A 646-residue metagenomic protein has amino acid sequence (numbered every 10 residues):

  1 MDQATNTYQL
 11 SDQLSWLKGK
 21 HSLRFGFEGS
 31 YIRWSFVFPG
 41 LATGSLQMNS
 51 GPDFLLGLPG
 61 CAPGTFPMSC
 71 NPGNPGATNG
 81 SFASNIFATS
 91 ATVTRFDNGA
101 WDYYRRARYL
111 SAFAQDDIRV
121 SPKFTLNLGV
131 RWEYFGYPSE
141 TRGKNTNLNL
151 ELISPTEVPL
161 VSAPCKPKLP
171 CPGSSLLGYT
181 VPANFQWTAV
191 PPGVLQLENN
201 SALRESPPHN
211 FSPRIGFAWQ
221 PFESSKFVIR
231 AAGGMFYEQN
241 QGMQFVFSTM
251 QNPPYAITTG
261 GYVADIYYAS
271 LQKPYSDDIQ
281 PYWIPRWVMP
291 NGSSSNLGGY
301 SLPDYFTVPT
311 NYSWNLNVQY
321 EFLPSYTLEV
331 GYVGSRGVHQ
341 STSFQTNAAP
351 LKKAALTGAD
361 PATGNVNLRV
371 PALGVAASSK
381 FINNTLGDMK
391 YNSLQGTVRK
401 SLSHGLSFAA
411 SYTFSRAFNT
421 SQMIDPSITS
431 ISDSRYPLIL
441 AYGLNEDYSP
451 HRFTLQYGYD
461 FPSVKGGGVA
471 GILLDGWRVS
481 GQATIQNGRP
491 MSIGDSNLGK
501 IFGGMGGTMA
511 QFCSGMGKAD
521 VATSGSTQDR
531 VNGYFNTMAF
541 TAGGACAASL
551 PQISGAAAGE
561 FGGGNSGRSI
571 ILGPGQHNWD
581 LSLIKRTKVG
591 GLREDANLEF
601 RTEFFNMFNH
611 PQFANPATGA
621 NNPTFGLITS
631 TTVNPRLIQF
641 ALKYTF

Functional and structural regions predicted by a protein language model:
M1-Q115: Replace "related TpsB outer-membrane translocases also match" with "some related outer-membrane beta-barrels such as
T5-N6, A107-L150, P155-Y255, R452: Structural signature of Gram-negative outer-membrane beta-barrels, strongest in the C-terminal barrel of TonB-dependent
D12, H21-L23, F124, I215 (+1 more regions): Short, well-structured beta-strand segments within conserved domains
D12-W16, A202, N317, T587: Signal that preferentially marks extracellular ectodomain short beta-strand elements of beta-sandwich modules
F25-F27, G129, N315-E321: Small/polar-residue-rich segments within soluble enzyme cores
E28-F82, F135-V181, M235-P285, Y326-L373 (+2 more regions): A surface-exposed, glycine/aromatic-enriched loop/edge motif typical of exported proteins
F96-W101, E198-A202, I382, L440 (+1 more regions): Active-site-adjacent structural elements in folded domains
R106, K123, F135-Y137, D277-I284 (+1 more regions): Short, solvent-exposed micro-motifs at the edges of structured domains
